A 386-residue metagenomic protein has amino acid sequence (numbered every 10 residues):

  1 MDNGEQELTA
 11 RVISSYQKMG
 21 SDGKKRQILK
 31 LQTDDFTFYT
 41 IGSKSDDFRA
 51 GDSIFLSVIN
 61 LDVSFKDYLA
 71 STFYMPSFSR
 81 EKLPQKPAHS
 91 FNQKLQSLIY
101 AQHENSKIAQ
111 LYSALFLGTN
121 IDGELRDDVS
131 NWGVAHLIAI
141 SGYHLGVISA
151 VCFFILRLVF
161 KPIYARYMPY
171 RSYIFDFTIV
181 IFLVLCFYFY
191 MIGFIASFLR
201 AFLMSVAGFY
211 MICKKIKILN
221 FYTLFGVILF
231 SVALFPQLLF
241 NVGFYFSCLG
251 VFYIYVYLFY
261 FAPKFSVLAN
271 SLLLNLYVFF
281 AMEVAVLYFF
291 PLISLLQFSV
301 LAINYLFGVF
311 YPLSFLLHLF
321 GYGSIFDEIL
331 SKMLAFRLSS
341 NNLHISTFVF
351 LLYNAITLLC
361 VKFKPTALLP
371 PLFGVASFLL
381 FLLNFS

Functional and structural regions predicted by a protein language model:
M1-H136: Membrane-interface helix/helix-cap signal primarily in integral membrane proteins
G4-I13, K30, D34, D47-F48 (+9 more regions): Solvent-exposed, well-ordered amphipathic alpha-helical segments that flank/support binding or catalytic loops
M19, D47, D122, H136 (+5 more regions): A broad, structure-centric signal for solvent-exposed, well-ordered loop/edge residues that line or flank functional
N60-K66, S172-F177, A196-S197, V267-A269 (+1 more regions): Short, functional N-terminal and low-complexity linear motifs
L69, H103, P169, Y173-I181 (+5 more regions): Membrane-targeting and insertion segments and their boundary/processing signals
S79-A201: Aromatic-rich juxtamembrane segments at the membrane interface
F194-S386: Internal transmembrane alpha-helical bundles of multi-pass membrane proteins
